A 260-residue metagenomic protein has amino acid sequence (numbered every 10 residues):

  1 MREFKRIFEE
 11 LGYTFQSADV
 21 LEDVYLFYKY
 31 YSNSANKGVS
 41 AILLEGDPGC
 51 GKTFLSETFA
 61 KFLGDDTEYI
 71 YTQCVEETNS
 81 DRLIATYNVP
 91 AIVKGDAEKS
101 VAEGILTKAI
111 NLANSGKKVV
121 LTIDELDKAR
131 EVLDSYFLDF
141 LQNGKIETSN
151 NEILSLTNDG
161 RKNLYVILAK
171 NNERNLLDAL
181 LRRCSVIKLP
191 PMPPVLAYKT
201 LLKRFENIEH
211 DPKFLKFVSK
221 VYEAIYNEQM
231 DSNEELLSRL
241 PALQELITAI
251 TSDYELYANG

Functional and structural regions predicted by a protein language model:
M1-K216: AAA+ P-loop NTPase catalytic core and its hallmark functional loops
Q16-L21, F27, I208-G260: Conserved AAA+ ATPase small/helical "lid" subdomain
